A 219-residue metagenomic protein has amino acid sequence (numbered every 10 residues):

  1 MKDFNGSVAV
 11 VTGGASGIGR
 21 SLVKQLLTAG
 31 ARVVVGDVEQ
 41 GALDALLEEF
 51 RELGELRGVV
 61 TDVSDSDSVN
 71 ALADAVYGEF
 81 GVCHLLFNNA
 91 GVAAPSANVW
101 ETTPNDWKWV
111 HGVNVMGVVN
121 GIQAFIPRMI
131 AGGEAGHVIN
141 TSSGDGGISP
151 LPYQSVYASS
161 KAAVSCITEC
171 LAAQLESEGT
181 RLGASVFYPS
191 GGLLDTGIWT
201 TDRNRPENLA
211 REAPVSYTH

Functional and structural regions predicted by a protein language model:
K2-V33: Canonical Rossmann dinucleotide-binding motif of NAD(H)/NADP(H)-dependent dehydrogenases/reductases, specifically
A29-A45: Conserved glycine-rich Rossmann-like NAD(P)H-binding loop of the short-chain dehydrogenase/reductase
Q40-G41, V60-A71, P104: The beta1-alpha1 cofactor-binding region of Rossmann-like NAD(H)/NADP(H)-dependent oxidoreductases
A97-V99, D106-W109: Substrate-binding pocket helix/loop in short-chain dehydrogenase/reductase
I122-Q123: A short, exposed helix-loop element centered on a Lys and neighboring polar residues
I139-A163, E169, A173-S177, S190-L193 (+1 more regions): Catalytic loop of short-chain dehydrogenase/reductase
S177-Y217: SDR active-site lid
